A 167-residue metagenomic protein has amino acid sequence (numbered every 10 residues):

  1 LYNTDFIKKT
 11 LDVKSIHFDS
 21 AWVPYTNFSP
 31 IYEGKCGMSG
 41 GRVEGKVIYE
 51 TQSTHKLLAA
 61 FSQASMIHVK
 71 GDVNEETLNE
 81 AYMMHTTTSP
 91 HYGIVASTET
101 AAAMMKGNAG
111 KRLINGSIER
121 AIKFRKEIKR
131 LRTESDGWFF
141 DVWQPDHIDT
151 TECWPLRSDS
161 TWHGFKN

Functional and structural regions predicted by a protein language model:
L1-R132, S160, G164: Conserved PLP-enzyme active-site core in the AAT-like
K123-N167: Hard-cation-handling environments
